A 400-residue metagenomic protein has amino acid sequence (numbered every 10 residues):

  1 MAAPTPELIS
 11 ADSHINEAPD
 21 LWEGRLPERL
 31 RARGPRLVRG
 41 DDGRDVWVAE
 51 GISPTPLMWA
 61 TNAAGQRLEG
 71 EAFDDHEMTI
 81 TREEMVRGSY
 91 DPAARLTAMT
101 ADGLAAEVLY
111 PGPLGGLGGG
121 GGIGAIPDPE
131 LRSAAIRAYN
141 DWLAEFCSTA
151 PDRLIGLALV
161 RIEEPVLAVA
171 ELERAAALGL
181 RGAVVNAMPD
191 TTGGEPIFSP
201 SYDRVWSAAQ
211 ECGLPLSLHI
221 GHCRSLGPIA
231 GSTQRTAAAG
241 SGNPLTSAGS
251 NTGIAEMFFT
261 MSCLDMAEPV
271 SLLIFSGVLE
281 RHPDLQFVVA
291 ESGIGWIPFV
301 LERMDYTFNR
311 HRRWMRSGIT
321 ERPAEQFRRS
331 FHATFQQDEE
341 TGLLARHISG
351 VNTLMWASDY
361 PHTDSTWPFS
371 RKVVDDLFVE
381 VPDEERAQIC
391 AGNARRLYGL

Functional and structural regions predicted by a protein language model:
A2-E7, E17-M78, E83-A106, A134 (+9 more regions): Mid-to-C-terminal alpha-helical segments outside catalytic/metal-binding sites
I9-N16, S217-I220: Histidine-centered catalytic micro-motifs
E17, Y110, N186: Conserved residues at the C-terminal ends of beta-strands
R25-L26, G124, T233, R303-Y306 (+1 more regions): Short secondary-structure boundary/capping segments
D75-I80, G115-L131, E163-V166: Surface-exposed, active-site-proximal loop segments in enzymatic domains
E107-V108, A183: Paired acidic/hydrophobic, glycine-rich loop segments that form the ligand-binding mouth/hinge of periplasmic-binding
G116-G120, S225-I229, G253, S365-W367: Short acidic/His/Gly/Ser-rich catalytic and metal-binding motifs that mark active-site loops of diverse hydrolases
L131-A134, C147-I155, V160, P165-M355: Catalytic pocket-lining loop regions of alpha/beta-barrel enzymes, especially the amidohydrolase/enolase/GH5 lineages
